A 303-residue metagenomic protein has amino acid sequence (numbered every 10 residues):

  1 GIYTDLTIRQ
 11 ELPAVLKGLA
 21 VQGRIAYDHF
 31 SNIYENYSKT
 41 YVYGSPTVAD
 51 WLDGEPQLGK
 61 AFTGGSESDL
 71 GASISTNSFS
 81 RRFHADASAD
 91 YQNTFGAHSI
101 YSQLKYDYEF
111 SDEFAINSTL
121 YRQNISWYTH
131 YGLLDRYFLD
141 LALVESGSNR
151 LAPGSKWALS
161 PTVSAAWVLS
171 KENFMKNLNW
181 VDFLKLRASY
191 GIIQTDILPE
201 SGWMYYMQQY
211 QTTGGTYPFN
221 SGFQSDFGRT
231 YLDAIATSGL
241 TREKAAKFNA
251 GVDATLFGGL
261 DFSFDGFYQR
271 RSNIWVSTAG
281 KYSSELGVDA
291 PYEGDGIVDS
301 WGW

Functional and structural regions predicted by a protein language model:
G1-S38, T47-W303: Extracellular/periplasmic, surface-exposed regions of secreted and cell-surface proteins
Y43-G44: Active-site-proximal polar cores
